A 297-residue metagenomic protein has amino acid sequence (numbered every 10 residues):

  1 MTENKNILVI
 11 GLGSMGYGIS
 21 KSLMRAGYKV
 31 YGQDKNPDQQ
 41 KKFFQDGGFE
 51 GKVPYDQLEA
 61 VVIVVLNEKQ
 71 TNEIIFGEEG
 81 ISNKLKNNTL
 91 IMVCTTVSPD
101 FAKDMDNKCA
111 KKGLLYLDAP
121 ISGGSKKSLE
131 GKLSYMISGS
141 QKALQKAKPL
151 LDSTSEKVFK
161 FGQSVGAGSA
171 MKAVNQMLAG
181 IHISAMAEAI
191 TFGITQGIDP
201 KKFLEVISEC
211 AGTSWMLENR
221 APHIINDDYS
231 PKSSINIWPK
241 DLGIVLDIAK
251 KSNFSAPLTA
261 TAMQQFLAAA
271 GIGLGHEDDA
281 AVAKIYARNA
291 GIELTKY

Functional and structural regions predicted by a protein language model:
M1-I63, K157, L294: NAD(P)+-binding Rossmann beta1-loop-alpha1 motif at the extreme N-terminus of oxidoreductases
V30, E50, L115-L117, V158 (+2 more regions): Hydrophobic beta-strand scaffold residues
Y55, E59-I63, E68-L133: Rossmann-like NAD(P)(H) cofactor-binding subdomain of soluble oxidoreductases
V97-Q176: Rossmann-fold dinucleotide-binding core
G131, Y135-S138, F159, V165-Q196 (+2 more regions): Active-site-proximal catalytic alpha-helix in oxidoreductases
S169, L178, T213-D279, Y297: Interdomain hinge/lid region at the active-site interface of Rossmann-like NAD(P)-dependent oxidoreductases
